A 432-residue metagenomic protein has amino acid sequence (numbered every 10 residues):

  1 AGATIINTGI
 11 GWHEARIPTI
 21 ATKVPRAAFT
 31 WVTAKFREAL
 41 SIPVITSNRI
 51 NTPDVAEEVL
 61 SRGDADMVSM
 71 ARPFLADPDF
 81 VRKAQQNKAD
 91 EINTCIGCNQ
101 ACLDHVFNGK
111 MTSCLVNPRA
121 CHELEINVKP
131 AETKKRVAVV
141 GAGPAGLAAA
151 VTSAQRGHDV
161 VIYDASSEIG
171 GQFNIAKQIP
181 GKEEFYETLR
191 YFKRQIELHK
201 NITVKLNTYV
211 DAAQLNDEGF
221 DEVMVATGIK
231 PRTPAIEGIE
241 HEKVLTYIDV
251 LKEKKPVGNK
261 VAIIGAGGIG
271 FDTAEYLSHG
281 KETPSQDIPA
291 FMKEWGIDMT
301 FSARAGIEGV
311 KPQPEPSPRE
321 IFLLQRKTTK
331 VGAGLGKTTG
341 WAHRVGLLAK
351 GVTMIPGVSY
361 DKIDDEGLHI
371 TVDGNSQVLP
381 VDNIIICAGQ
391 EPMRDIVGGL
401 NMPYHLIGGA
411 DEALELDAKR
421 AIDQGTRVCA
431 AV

Functional and structural regions predicted by a protein language model:
A1-V140, P144, A149-V160, E168 (+1 more regions): Flavin-dependent oxidoreductase catalytic cores
A3, A65, F220-D221, V381-D382: Local beta-strand N-terminus motif with an aromatic residue
R16-I20, Q172-Q178, I236-G238, V257 (+1 more regions): Short acidic, glycine/proline-rich loop/turn micro-motifs
E38-A39, S61, Q155, L198 (+3 more regions): Residues at the C-terminal ends
E123-E132, Q155, D159, S167-E168 (+3 more regions): Flanking helices and flexible, charged tails adjoining ferredoxin-like Fe-S electron-transfer domains in multi-subunit
K135-I162, V204-G219, T227-E240, I248-L335 (+1 more regions): Rossmann-like dinucleotide/flavin-binding elements
S167, K205-T208, T246-I248, P356-V358 (+2 more regions): Short loop/edge segments at beta-strand edges and connector loops that shape dinucleotide/nucleotide cofactor-binding
G171-F220, G332-V358: N-terminal Rossmann-like dinucleotide/flavin-binding domain of flavoprotein oxidoreductases that bind FAD/FMN
